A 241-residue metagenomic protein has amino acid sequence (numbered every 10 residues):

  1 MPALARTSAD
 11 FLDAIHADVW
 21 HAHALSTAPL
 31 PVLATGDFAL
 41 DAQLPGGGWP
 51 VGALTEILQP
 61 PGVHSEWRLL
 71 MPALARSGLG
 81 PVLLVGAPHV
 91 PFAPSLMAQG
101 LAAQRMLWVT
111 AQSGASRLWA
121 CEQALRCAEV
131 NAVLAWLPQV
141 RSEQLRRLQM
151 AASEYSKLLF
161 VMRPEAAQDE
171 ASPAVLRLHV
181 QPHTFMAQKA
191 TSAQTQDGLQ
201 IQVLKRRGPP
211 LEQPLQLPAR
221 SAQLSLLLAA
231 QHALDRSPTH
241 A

Functional and structural regions predicted by a protein language model:
M1-L84, A98, A103, L204-P209 (+2 more regions): Detector for small/aliphatic-rich hydrophobic stretches
T35, S65-L69, A115-W119, Q139-E143 (+2 more regions): Charged, alpha-helix-enriched surfaces in structured cytosolic catalytic cores of large nucleotide-utilizing machines
W49-P50, L125-C127, S153, E170 (+1 more regions): Solvent-exposed alpha-helices and their adjacent loops that cap or buttress functional pockets in soluble metabolic
L54-E56, W108, R177: Conserved beta-strand scaffold positions in the cores of enzyme catalytic domains, especially in NTP/NDP-utilizing
A73-R76, A124, A151: Hydrophobic/aromatic ligand-binding patch that stacks against planar heteroaromatic rings of cofactors or nucleotides
L83-V140, L145: Long, charge-dense
E129-L176, Q181-H183: A contiguous pocket-lining binding segment that forms or flanks enzyme active sites
R163-A233: Phosphate-binding/switch region of NTP-binding enzymes
